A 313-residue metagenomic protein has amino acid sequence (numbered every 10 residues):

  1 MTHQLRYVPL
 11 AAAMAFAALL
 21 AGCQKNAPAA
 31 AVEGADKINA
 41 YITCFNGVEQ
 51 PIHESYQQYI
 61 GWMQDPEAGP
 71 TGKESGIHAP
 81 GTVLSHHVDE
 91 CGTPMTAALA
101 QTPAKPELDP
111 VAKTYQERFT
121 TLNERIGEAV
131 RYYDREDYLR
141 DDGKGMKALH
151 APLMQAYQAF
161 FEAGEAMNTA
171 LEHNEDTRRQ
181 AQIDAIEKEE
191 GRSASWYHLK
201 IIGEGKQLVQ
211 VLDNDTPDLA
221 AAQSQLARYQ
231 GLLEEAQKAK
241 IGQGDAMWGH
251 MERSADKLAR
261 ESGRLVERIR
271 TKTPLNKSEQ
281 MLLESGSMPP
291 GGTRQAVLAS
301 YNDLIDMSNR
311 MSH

Functional and structural regions predicted by a protein language model:
T2-A11: Bacterial N-terminal signal peptides that target proteins for export
L19-G22: C-terminal motif of bacterial Sec signal peptides marking the signal peptidase cleavage site
Q24-N26: Bacterial signal peptide processing site
P28-G47, A104, Q180-A194, T293: Amphipathic alpha-helical segments and their boundaries
E33-K147, P290: N-terminal Sec/ER secretory leader and immediately downstream segment of secreted/extracellular precursors
S55-P70, A98-K105, I126-R140, N174 (+5 more regions): Secondary-structure edge/capping motif, primarily at the C-terminal ends of alpha-helices and the immediately following
M146-D256: Extended amphipathic alpha-helical interaction segments
S224-H313: A cross-kingdom marker for long, charged
